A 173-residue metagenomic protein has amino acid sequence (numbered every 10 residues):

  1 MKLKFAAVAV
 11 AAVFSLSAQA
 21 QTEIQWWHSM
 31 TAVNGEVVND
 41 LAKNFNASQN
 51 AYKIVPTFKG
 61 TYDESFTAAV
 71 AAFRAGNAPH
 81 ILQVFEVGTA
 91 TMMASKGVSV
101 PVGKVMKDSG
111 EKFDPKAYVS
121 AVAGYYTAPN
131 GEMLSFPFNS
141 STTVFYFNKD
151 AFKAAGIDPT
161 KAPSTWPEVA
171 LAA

Functional and structural regions predicted by a protein language model:
M1-A20: Gram-negative bacterial Sec-dependent N-terminal signal peptides
Q21-A32, Y52-T57, I81, L134: Short, well-ordered beta-strand elements
I24-D40, K59-D63, S141: Extracytoplasmic "Venus flytrap"
S29-M30, K59, V84-E86, F138-N139 (+1 more regions): Active-site-proximal beta-strand/loop segments in catalytic clefts of secreted hydrolases
V33-V37, A90-T91, F145-N148, K153-A154: Short, solvent-exposed loop/turn elements at domain surfaces
D40, N44-Y118, A154-G156: Extracytoplasmic "Venus flytrap"/periplasmic binding protein-like
A47, K53, M106-G110, T127-A173: Helix-loop-helix "hinge/cap" segment bordering the ligand-binding cleft or interdomain interface
